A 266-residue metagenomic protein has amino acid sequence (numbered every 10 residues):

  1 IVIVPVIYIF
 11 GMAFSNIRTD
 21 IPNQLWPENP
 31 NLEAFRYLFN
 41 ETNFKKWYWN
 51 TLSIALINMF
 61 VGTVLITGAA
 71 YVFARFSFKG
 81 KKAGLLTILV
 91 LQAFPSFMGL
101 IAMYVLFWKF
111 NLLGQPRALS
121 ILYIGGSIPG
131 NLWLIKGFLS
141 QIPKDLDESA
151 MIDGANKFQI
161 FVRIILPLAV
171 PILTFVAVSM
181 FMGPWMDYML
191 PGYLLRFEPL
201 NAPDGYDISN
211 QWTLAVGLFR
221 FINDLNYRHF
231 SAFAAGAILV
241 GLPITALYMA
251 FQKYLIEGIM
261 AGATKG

Functional and structural regions predicted by a protein language model:
I1-G266: A structural signal for multi-pass alpha-helical bundles of membrane permease subunits that mediate small-molecule
